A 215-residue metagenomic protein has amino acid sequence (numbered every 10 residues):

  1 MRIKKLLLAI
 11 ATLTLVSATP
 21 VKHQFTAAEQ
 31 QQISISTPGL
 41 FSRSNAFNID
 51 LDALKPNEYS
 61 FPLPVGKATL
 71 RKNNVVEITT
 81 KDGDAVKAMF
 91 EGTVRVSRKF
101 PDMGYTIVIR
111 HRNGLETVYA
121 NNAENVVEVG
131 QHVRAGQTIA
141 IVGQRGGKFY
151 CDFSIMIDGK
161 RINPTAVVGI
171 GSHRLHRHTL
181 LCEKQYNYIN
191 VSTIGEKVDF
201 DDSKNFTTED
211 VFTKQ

Functional and structural regions predicted by a protein language model:
R2-A9: Sec-dependent signal peptide recognition, specifically the positively charged N-region followed immediately by
A11-T19: Hydrophobic h-region of N-terminal signal peptides that target proteins for export in Gram-negative bacteria
T19-G104, A135, T165, R177-Q215: Surface-exposed, glycine-biased beta-strand/turn segments
D84, N113-E116, D158-K160: Short acidic/polar mixed-charge low-complexity motifs
M89-V126, D152: Zn2+-dependent peptidoglycan hydrolase active-site motif and core
S97-K99, N125-V133, Q137, G159: Acidic, glycine-anchored pre-beta loop/turn
T106-I107, R134-F153: Short hydrophobic beta/alpha edge segments that flank linear recognition/processing sites
A123, M156-L181: Short peripheral tails and domain-boundary helices/loops at the edges of structured domains
